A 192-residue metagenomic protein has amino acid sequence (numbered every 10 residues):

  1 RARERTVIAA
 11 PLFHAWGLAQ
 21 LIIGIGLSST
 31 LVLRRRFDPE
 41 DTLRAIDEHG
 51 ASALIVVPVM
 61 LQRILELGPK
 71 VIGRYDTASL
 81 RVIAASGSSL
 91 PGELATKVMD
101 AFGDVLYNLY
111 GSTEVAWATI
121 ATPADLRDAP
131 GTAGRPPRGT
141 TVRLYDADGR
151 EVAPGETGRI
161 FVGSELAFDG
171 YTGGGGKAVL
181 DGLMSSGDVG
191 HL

Functional and structural regions predicted by a protein language model:
R1-R5, F13-A53, L67: Conserved AMP-binding/adenylation subdomain of ANL enzymes
G26-L27, A51-I55, L65-A129, T141 (+1 more regions): Gly/Ser/Thr-rich phosphate-binding loop
S28, I46, L54-V57, G149 (+2 more regions): Residue-level signal for inorganic ion chemistry
M60-L61, L90, A167: Alpha-helix capping/helix-boundary segments
G87, G111, G134, S164 (+1 more regions): Active-site glycine-centered loops adjacent to acidic/histidine catalytic or metal-binding residues that shape
L126-T132, G176-V179: Short, P/G- and charge-enriched loop/turn segments at secondary-structure junctions
R150-G155, R159-L192: Conserved ATP-binding/catalytic segment of the ANL
